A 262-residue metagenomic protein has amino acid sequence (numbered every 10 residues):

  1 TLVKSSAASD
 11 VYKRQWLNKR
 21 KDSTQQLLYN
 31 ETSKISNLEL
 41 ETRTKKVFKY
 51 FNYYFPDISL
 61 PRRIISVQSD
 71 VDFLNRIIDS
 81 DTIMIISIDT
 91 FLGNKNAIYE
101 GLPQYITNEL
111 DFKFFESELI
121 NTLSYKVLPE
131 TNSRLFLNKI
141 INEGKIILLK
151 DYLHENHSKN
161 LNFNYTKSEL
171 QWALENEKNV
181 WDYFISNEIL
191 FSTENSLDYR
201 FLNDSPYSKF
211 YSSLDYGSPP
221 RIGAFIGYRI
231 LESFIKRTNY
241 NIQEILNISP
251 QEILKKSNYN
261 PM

Functional and structural regions predicted by a protein language model:
T1, N37, P220: Short acidic-aromatic active-site loops that bind/stabilize oxyanions
T1-A8, Y12: Single conserved hydrophobic/aromatic residue that forms the stacking wall/gate of nucleotide- or nucleobase-binding
S6, N94-P103, L128-F136, W172-I185 (+1 more regions): Short charge-dense sequence patches
V11, Q15, I189-L190: Hydrophobic transmembrane signal anchors and adjacent membrane-proximal interface regions, especially in viral
R14-L170, P250: Acidic/His-rich structured neighborhood in mature extracellular/periplasmic domains
L148-M262: A cross-kingdom marker for long, charged
